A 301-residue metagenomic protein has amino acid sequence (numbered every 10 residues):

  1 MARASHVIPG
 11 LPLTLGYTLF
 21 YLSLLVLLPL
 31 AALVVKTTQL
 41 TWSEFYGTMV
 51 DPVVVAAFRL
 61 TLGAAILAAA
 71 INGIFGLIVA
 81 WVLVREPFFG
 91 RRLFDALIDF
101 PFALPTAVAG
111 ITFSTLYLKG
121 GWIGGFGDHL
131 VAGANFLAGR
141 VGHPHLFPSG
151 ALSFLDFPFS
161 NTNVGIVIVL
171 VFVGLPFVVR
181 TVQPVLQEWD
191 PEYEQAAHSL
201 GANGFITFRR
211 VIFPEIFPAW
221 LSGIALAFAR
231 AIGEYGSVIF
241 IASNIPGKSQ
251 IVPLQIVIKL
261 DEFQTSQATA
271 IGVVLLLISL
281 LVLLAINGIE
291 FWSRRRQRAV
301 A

Functional and structural regions predicted by a protein language model:
A2-R3, R296-A301: Short, charged juxtamembrane terminal tails flanking transmembrane helices
H6-S43, T48-Q187, V211-G236, F240 (+3 more regions): Membrane-water interface segments at the C-terminal ends of transmembrane alpha-helices in multi-pass inner-membrane
F89, A202-G204: Short coil/turn motifs that cap or connect alpha-helices
W189-Y193, A299: Short glycine/proline-centered loop/turn elements that form peptide/ligand docking sites
A197: The alpha-helix within a helix-turn-helix
L200-G201, P214: Glycine/proline-centered hinge or cleavage motifs at structural transition points of membrane proteins
G247-I251: Extracytoplasmic catalytic/substrate-binding loops of multi-pass membrane glycan-assembly enzymes
